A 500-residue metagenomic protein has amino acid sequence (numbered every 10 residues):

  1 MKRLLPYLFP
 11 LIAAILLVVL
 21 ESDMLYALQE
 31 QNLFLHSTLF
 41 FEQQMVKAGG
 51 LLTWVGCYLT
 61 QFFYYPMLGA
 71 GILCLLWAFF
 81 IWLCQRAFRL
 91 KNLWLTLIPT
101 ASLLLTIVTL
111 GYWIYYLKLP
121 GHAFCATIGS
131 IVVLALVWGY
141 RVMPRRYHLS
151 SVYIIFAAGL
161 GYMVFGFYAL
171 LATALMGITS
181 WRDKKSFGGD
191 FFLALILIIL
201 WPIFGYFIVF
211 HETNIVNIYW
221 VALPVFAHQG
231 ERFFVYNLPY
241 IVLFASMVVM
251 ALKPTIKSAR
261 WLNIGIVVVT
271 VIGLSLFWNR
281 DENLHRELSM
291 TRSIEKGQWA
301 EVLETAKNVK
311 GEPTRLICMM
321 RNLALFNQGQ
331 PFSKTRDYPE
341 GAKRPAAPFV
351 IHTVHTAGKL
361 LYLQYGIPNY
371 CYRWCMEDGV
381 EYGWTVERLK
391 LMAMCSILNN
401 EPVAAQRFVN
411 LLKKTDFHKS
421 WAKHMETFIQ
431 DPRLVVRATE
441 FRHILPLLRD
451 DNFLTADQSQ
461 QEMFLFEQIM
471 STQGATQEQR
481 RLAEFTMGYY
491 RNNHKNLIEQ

Functional and structural regions predicted by a protein language model:
L4-Y26, I199-Y206, I272-L274: Transmembrane signal-anchor helices characteristic of membrane glycosylation enzymes that use polyprenol
I15-G71, L75: Membrane-interface coil-to-helix junctions
A27-E30, M45-G49, L93-R146, V164-Y168 (+2 more regions): Membrane-interface micro-motifs in multi-pass membrane enzymes
G69-F80, I128, V132: Transmembrane alpha-helices of multi-pass, membrane-embedded glycan-processing enzymes that use lipid-linked
F124, R141-D183, P202-I208: Transmembrane helices and adjacent periplasmic/lumenal helix-loop junctions of polyprenol-phosphate-dependent
G188-T255: Membrane-embedded alpha-helical segments of integral membrane proteins
S258-D281: Internal/C-terminal transmembrane anchor helices
L276-L445, A475, Q479-H494: Soluble catalytic regions of membrane-associated enzymes that act on cell-envelope and secretory-pathway components
